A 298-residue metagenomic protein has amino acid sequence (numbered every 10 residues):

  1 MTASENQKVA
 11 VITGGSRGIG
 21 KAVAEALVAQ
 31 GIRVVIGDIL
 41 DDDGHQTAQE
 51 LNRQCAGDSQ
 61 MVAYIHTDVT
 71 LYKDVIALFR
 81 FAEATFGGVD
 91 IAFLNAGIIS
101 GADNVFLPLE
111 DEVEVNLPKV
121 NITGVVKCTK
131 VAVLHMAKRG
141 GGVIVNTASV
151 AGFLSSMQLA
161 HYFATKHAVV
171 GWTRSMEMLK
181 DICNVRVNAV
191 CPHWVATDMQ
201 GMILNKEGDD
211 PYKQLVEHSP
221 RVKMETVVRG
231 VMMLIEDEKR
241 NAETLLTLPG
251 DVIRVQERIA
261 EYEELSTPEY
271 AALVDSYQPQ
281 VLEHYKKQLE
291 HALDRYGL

Functional and structural regions predicted by a protein language model:
T2-V35: Canonical Rossmann dinucleotide-binding motif of NAD(H)/NADP(H)-dependent dehydrogenases/reductases, specifically
Q30, L154, S175-R186, E238: Active-site-adjacent segment of SDR/Rossmann-fold oxidoreductases
D41-D42, H66-A77, D111: The beta1-alpha1 cofactor-binding region of Rossmann-like NAD(H)/NADP(H)-dependent oxidoreductases
I76, I99-V115, Q158-H161: Conserved mid-core segment of classical short-chain dehydrogenase/reductases
L107-V126, G141, V145, V169: Catalytic Tyr-X3-Lys loop
T129, T165: Active-site helix of classical SDR
S149: Residue(s) in the substrate-gating loop at a strand-loop-helix junction that position the organic substrate next
A189, D209-E263, L273, P279-Y296: C-terminal helical subdomain
